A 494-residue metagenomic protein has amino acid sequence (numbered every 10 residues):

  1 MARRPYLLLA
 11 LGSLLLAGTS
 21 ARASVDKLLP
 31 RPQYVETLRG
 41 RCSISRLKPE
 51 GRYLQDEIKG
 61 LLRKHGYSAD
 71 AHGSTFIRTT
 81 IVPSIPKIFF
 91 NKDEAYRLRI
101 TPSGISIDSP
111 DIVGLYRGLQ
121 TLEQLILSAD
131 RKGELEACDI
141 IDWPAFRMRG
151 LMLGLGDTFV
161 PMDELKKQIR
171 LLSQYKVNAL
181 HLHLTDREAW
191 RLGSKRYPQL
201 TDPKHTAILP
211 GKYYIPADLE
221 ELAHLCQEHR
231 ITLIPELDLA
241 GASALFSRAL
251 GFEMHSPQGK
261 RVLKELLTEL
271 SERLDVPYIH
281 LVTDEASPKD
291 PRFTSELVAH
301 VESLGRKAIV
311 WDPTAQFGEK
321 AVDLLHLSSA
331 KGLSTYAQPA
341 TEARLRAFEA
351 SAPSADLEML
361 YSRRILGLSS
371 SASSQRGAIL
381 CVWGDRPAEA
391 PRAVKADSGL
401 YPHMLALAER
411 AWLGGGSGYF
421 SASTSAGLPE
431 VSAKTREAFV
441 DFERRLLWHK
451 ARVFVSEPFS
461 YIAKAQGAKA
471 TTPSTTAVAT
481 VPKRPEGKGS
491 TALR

Functional and structural regions predicted by a protein language model:
M1-L8: Bacterial N-terminal signal peptides that target proteins for export
L9-A17: Bacterial N-terminal signal peptides
A21-P144, A308-A315, E319-V322, L327-K331 (+4 more regions): Acidic, contiguous N-terminal accessory segments
K27, F89-Y278, E296, H300 (+2 more regions): Feature activates predominantly on carbohydrate-active enzymes
R149-L153, L180-L182, L233-L237, I279-L281 (+5 more regions): Hydrophobic faces of well-ordered beta-strands that scaffold small-molecule active sites in alpha/beta enzyme cores
G156, T185-A189, D238-A242, D284-A286 (+5 more regions): Active-site beta-loop-alpha junctions enriched in small/polar residues
R261, T268, E272-L327, K331: Gly/Pro-rich turn-and-neighbor structural signature
G318-T471: Flexible, acidic glycine-rich loops studded with aromatic residues
